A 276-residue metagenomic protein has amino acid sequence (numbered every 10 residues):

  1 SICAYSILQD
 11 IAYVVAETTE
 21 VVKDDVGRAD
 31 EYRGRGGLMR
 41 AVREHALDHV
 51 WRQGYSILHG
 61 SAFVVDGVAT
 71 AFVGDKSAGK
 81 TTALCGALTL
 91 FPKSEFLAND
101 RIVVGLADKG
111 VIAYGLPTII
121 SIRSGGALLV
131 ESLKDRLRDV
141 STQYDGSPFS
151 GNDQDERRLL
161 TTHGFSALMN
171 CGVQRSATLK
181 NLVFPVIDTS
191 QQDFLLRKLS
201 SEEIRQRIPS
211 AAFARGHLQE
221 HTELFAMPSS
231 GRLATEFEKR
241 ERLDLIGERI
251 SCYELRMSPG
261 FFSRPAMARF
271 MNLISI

Functional and structural regions predicted by a protein language model:
S1-V73, T89-L97, I102-I276: A noncatalytic interaction/capping subdomain that flanks phosphate/NTP-handling catalytic cores
K76: The conserved Walker
K80: Conserved lysine of the Walker
A83-L84: Post-Walker A alpha-helix
